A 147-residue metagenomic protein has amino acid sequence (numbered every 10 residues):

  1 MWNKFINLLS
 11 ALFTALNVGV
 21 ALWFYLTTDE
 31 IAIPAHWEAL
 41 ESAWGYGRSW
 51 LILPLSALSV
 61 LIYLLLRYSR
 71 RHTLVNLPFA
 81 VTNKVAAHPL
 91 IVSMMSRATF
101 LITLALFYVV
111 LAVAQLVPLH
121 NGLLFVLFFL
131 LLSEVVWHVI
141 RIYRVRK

Functional and structural regions predicted by a protein language model:
M1-T14: Alpha-helical transmembrane segments and their helix-start/interface "positive-inside/aromatic belt" motifs in integral
S10, V92-T99, L124-F128: Alpha-helical transmembrane segments of integral membrane proteins, emphasizing hydrophobic/aromatic residues
T14-F24, A57-I62, L66, S96-V110: Hydrophobic alpha-helical transmembrane segments of multi-pass integral membrane proteins
A21-L53: Active-site and channel-lining beta-strand-loop segments that bind or position nucleotide-derived/phosphorylated
F24-T27, V60-P78, H138-V145: Membrane-water interface of transmembrane alpha-helices
S42-V60, I91-S96: Interfacial helix-start motif at the membrane-water boundary
R71-M94: Cytoplasmic juxtamembrane regions at transmembrane-helix boundaries
A105-K147: Alpha-helical transmembrane segments of multi-pass integral membrane proteins, characterized by long hydrophobic
